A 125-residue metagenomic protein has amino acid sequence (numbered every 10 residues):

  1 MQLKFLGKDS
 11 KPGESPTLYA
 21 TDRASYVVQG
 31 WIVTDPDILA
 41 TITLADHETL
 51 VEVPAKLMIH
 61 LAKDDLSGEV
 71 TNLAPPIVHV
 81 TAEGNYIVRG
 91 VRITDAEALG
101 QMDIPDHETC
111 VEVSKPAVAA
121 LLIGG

Functional and structural regions predicted by a protein language model:
M1-D22, Y26: Short, charged/polar N-terminal "headpieces" of proteins
G7-K8, Q29-G30, R89-G90: Pocket-edge structural micro-motifs
K11, A20-D22, V78-G84, P105: Short, ordered beta-strand-loop transition motifs
S25-P76, A96-A120: Acidic, aromatic-enriched beta-alpha/helix-loop junctions
V70-T94: Charged/polar low-complexity intrinsically disordered segments, enriched in acidic residues
